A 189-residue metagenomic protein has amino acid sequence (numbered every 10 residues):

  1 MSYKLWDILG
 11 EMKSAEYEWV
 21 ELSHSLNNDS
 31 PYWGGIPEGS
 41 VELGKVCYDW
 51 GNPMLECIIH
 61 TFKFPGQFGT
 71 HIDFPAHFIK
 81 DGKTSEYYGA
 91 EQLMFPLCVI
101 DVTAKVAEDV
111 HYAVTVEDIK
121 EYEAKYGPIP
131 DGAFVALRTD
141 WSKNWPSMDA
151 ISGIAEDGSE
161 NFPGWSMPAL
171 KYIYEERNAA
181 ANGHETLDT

Functional and structural regions predicted by a protein language model:
M1-T189: Active-/binding-site microenvironments in catalytic and ligand-binding cores
